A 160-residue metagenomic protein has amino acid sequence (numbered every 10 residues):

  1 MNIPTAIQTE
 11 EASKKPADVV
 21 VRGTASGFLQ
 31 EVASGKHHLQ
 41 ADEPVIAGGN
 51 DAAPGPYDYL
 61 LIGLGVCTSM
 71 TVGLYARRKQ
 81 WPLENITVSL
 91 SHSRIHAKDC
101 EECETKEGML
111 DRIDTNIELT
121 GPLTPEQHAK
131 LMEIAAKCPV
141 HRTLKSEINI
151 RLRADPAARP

Functional and structural regions predicted by a protein language model:
M1-I62, L74-P160: Extended beta-strand/beta-hairpin segments
